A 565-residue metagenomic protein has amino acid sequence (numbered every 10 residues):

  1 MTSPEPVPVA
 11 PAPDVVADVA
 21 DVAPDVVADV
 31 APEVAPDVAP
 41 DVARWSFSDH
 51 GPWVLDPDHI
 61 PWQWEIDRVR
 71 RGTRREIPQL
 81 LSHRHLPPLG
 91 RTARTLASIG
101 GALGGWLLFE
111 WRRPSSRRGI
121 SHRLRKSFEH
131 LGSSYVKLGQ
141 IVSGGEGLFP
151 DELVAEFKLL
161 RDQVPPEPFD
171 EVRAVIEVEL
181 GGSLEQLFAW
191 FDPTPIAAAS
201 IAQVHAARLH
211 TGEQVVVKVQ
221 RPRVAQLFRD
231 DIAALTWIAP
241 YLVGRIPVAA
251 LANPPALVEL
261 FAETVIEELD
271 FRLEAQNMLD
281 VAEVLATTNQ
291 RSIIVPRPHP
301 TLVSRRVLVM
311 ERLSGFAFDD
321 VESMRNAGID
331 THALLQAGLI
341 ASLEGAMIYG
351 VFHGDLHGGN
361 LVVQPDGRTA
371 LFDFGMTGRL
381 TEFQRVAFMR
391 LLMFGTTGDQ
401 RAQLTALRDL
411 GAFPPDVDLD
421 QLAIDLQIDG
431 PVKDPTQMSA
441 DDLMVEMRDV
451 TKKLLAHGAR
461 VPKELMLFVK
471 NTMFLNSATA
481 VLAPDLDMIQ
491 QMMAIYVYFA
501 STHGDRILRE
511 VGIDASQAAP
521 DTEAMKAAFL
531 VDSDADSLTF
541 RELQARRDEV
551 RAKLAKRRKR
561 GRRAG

Functional and structural regions predicted by a protein language model:
M1-D21, D25-Q203, R229-P254, G565: N-terminal accessory/targeting segments that precede structured cores
F47, P52-E65, R74-R75, Q79-L89 (+6 more regions): Helix-rich C-lobe and terminal helical cap/extension of kinase-like folds
G132-V136, T236-A239, L279-A282, L343 (+2 more regions): Short, amphipathic alpha-helical segments that act as regulatory/interfacial helices in nucleotide-processing proteins
D151, K158-P165, E177, A225-D230 (+8 more regions): ATP-dependent phospho-/nucleotidyl transfer catalytic cores
P195-A199, H299-L302, M466-L467: A short beta-turn/loop motif at secondary-structure boundaries
A206, Q214-Q220: Glycine-rich ATP phosphate-binding loop
G359-V363: Hydrophobic residue at the +6 position relative to the catalytic HRD Asp in the kinase catalytic loop
